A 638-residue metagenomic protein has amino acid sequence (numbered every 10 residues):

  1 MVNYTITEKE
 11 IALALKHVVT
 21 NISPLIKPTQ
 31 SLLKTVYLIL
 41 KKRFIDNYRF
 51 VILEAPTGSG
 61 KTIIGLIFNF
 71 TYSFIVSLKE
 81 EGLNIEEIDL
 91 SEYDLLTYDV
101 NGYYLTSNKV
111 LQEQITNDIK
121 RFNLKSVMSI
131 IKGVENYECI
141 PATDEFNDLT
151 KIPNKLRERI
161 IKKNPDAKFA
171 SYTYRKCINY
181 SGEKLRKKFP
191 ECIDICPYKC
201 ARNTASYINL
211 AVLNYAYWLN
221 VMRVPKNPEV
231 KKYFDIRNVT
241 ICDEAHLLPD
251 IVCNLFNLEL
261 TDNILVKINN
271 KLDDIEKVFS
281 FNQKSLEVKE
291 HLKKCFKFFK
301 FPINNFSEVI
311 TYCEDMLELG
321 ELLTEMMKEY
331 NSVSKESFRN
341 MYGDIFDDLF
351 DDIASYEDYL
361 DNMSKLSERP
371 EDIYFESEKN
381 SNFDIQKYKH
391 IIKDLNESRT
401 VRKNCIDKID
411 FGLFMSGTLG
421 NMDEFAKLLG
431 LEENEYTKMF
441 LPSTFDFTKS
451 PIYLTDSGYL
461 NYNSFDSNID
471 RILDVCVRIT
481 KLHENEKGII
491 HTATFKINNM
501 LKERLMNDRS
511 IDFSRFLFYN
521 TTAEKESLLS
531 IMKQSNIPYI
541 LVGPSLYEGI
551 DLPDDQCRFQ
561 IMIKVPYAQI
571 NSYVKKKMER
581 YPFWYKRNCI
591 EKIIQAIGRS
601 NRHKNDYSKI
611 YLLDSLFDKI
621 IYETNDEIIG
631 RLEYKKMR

Functional and structural regions predicted by a protein language model:
V2-E54: Conserved pre-motif I regulatory segment
V2-K16, F74-A211, A216-L219, Q283-E287 (+2 more regions): A substrate-engagement module of RecA-like helicase motors
N47-F68: Walker A/P-loop
T71, E113, N117, E191-N331 (+2 more regions): Signature of the SF2 helicase/ATPase Hel1-core->accessory helical subdomain module
R186-S206, M222-V230, N331-L454, F518-K525 (+2 more regions): A contiguous, basic/glycine-rich beta-loop/short-helix subdomain that forms a polymer-engagement track
D456-A493: Conserved interdomain hinge at the start of the Helicase C-terminal
D456-D466, A523-I620: Conserved RecA-like P-loop NTPase helicase motor core
T492-T521: Conserved helicase motor "Helicase C" RecA-like lobe of SF1/SF2 P-loop NTPases
